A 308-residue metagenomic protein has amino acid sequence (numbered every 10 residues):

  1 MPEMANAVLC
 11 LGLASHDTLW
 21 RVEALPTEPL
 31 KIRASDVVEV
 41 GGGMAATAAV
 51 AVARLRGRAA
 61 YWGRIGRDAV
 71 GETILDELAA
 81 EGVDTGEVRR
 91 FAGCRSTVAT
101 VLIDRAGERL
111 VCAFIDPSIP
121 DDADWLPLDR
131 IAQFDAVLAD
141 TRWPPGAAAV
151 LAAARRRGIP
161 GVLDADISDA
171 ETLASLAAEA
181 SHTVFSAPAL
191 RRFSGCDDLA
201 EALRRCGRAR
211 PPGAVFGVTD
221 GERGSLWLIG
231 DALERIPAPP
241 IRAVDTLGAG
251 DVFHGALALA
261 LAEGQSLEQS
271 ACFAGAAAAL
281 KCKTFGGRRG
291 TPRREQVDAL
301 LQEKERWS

Functional and structural regions predicted by a protein language model:
M1-W62, A69-T73, A80, R242: Glycine-rich phosphate/adenosyl-contacting loop at the front of the ribokinase-like
P2-V8, I32, L199-S308: Conserved phosphate-binding/catalytic region of the ribokinase-like
V8, R58-A59, T85, G161 (+1 more regions): Hydrophobic anchor at the start of a short beta-strand that flanks the dinucleotide cofactor-binding loop
E28-I32, E39, R54-A136, D298-S308: Conserved N-terminal subdomain of the carbohydrate kinase-like
V52, V137, S186: Residue-level signal for inorganic ion chemistry
A53, R155, A262: Gly/Ala-rich phosphate-binding loop of Rossmann-like dinucleotide-binding domains, activating on the conserved
S118-P127, P145, D164-E171: Active-site glycine-rich loop that binds ribose-phosphate moieties when present
A148-L151, R155-R235, R242: Conserved phosphate/ATP/ADP-binding segment of small-molecule kinases
